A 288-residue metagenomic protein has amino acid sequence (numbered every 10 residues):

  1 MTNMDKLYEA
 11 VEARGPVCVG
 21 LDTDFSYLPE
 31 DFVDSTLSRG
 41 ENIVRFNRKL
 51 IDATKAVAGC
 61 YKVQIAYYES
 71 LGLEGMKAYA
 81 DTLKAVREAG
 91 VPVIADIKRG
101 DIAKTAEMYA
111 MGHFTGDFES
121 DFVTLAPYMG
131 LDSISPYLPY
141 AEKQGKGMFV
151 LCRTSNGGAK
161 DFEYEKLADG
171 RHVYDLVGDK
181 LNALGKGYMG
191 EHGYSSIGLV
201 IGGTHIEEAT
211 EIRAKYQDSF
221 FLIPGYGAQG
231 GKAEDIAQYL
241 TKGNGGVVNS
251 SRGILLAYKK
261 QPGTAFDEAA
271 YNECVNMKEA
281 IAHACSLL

Functional and structural regions predicted by a protein language model:
M1-V63, Y68-D81, A85-P92, P262 (+1 more regions): Conserved N-terminal beta1-alpha1 strand-loop-helix module at the mouth
Y8-E12, L83-R87, L138-E142, N182-K186 (+3 more regions): Surface-exposed amphipathic alpha-helices with a cationic face
A13, A58, T115-D121, E142-M148 (+3 more regions): Glycine-enriched alpha-helix->loop->beta-strand junction motifs that scaffold or abut catalytic
V19, Y61, D96, V123 (+2 more regions): Conserved, mostly hydrophobic/aromatic
D22-S26, A66-Y68, K98-I102, Y128 (+4 more regions): Active-site beta-loop-alpha junctions enriched in small/polar residues
S70-A85, I102-E107, M129-E142, T204-R213 (+1 more regions): Active-site-adjacent beta->alpha loops and helix N-cap segments on the catalytic face of soluble alpha/beta enzymes
I97, D101-G198: Conserved anion-binding
L199, G203-N249, G253-A257: A C-terminal functional module that forms or caps the active site or interfaces directly with catalytic machinery
